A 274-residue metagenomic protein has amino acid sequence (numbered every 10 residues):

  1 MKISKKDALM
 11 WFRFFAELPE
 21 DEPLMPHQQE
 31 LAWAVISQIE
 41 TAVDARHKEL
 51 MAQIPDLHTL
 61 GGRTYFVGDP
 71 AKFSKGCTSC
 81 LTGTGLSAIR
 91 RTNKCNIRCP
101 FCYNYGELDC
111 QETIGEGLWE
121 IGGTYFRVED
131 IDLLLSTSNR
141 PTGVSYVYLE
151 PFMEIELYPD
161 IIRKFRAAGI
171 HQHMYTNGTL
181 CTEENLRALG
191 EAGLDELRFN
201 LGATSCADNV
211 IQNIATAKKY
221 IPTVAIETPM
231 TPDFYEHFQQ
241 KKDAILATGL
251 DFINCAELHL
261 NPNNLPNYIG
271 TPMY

Functional and structural regions predicted by a protein language model:
K6-R91, G106-Q111: N-terminal [4Fe-4S]-dependent radical SAM core
S87, I131-L135, Y158-I162, L186 (+2 more regions): Generic structural signal for well-ordered alpha-helices, preferentially at hydrophobic/aromatic core positions
R90-C99, E150: Cysteine-centered iron-sulfur cluster-binding motifs in ferredoxin-type domains/subunits of redox enzymes
Y103, Y158-G169, G190, N213-Y220: Surface-exposed amphipathic alpha-helices with a cationic face
E107-Y125, S138-E154, A168-C181, A192-N209 (+2 more regions): Core AdoMet radical
R127-D132, C181-R187, Y235-K242: Short, acidic/polar
S136-T137, R187-G193, L246: Non-catalytic positions within long, well-ordered alpha-helices that form the structural scaffold/packing of enzyme
I211-Y274: Conserved C-terminal portion of the radical SAM core fold that forms the substrate/S-adenosylmethionine-binding
